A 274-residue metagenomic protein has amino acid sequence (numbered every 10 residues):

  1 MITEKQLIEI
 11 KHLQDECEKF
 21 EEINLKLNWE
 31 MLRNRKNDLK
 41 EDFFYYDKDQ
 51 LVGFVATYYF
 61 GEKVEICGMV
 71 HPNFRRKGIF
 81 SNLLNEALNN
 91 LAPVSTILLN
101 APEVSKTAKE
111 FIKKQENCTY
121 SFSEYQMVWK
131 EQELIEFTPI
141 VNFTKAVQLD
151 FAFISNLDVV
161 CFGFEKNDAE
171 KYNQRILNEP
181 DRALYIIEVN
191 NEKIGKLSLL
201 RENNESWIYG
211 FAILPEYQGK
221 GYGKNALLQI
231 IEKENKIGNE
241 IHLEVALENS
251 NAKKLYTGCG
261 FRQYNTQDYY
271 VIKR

Functional and structural regions predicted by a protein language model:
M1-E30, F137-K166: Short amphipathic alpha-helix that is part of the acyltransferase structural core
E18, L27-N82, L197-Y209: Conserved donor-binding loop and adjoining core beta-sheet/short helix segment in diverse acyl/aminoacyl transferases
E18-K48, G163-S198: Active-site rim helix/loop that mediates acceptor-substrate recognition in acyltransferases
L51-G53, S121-S123, G195, G223 (+1 more regions): A structural microfeature
F60, P72-P139, Y270-I272: Acyl-donor-binding surface of acyltransferase catalytic domains
I66, L98-A101, I208, I241-V245: Conserved hydrophobic beta-strand within the GNAT/NAT acetyltransferase core sheet that lines the active-site cleft
R76-N89, G210-P215, G219-E234, K253-G258: Conserved acetyl-CoA-binding loop-helix of GNAT-fold acetyltransferases
S123-V147, N239-E240, E244-S250, R262-R274: C-terminal "cap" of GNAT-fold acetyltransferases
